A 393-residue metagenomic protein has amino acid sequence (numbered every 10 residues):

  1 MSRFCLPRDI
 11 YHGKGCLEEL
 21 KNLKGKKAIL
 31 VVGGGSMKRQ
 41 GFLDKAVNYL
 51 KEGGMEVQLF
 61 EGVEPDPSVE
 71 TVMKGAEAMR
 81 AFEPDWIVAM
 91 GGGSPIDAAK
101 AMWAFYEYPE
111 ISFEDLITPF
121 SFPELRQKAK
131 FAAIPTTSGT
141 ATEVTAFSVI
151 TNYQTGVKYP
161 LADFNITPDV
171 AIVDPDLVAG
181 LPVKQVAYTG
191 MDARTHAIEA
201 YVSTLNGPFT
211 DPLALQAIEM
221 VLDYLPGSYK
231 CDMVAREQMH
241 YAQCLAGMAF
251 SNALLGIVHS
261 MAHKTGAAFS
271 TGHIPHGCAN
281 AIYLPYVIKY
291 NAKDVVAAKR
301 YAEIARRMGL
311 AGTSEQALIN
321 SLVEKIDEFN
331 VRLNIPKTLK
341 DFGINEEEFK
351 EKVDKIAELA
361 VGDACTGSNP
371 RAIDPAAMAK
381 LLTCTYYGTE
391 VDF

Functional and structural regions predicted by a protein language model:
M1-W86, L339-K340: ATP/NTP phosphate-donor binding region
E70-D176: Glycine/threonine-rich beta-strand-loop-alpha-helix active-site module that forms ligand/phosphate-binding
G139, C244-N280, D363-C365: Glycine-rich phosphate/pyrophosphate-binding beta-alpha loops
F147-A253, A376: Carboxylate- and glycine-rich phosphate/diphosphate-binding segment that chelates Mg2+/Mn2+
T204-L213, G227-Q238, A253-V258, I274-G277 (+4 more regions): Flexible, glycine/charged-enriched surface loops at secondary-structure junctions
A268-T271, G277-K350, V391-D392: Gly/Pro-rich interdomain helix-loop hinge
E348-F393: Short, amphipathic C-terminal "tail helix"
